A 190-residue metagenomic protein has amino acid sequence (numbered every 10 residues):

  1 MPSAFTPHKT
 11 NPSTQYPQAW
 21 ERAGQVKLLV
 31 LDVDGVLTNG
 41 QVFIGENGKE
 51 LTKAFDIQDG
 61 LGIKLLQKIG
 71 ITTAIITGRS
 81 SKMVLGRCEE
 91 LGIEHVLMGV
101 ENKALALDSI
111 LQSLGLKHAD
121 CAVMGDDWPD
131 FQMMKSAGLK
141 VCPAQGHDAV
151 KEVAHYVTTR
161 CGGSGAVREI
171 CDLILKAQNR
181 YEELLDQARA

Functional and structural regions predicted by a protein language model:
M1-L31, R180-A190: Non-catalytic pre-domain segments flanking phosphatase-related domains
P2-K9, E46-K49, K117: Short, basic, glycine/proline-bearing loop/turn elements
A23-Q41, M134, V167: Asp-based phosphoryl-transfer active-site loop
Q25-K27, I71, A119-D120: Short coil/turn segments at beta-strand junctions that form active-site/ligand-binding loops
L37-K68, A74-G78: A positional/architectural concept
N39-G45, V84-L91: Short, basic/glycine-rich phosphate-binding loops at helix/coil junctions that contact nucleotide phosphates
K49-T52, L91, H95-L97, A104-A190: Mg2+-dependent phosphoryl-transfer enzymes with acidic/Ser/Thr/Gly-rich catalytic loops
I63-R87, L97-M98, M134: Substrate-recognition element of Asp-dependent hydrolases with the DxDx(T/V) motif
